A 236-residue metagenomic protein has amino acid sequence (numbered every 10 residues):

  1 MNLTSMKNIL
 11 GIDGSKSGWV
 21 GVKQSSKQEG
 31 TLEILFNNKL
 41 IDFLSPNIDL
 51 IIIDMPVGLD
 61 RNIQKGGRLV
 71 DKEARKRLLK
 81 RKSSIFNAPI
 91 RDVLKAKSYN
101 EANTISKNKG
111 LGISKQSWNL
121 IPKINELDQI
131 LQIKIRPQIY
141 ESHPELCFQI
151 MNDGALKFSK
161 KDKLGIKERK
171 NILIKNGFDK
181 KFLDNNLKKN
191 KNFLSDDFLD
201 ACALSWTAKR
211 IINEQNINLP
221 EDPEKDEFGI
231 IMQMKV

Functional and structural regions predicted by a protein language model:
L3-C202, T207-V236: Phosphate- and other anionic-substrate recognition elements at nucleic-acid/protein interfaces
